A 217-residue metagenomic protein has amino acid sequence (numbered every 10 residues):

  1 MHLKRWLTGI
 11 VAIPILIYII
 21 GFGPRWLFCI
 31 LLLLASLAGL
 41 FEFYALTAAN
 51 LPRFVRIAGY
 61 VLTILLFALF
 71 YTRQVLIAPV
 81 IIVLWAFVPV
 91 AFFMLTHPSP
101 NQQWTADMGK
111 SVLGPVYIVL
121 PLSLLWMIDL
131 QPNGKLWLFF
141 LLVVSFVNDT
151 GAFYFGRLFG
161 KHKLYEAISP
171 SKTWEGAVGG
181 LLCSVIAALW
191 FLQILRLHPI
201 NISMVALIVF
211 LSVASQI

Functional and structural regions predicted by a protein language model:
M1-L211: Membrane-embedded alpha-helical bundles of polytopic integral membrane proteins
S215-I217: Functionally important transmembrane alpha-helices
